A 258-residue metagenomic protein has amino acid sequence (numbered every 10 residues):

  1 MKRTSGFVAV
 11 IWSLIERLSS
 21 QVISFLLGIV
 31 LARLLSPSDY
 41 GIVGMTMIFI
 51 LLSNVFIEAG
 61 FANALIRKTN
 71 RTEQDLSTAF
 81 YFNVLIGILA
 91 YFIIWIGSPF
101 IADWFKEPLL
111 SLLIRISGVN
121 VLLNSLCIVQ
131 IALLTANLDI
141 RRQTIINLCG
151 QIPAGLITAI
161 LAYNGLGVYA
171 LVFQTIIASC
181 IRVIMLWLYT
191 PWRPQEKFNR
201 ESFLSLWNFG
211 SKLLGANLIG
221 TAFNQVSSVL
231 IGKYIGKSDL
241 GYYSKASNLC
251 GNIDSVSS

Functional and structural regions predicted by a protein language model:
M1-K2, G6, R141, I184-V229 (+1 more regions): Interhelical loop/hinge segments that connect adjacent transmembrane helices in multipass membrane
R3-F7, A64-E73, L123-C149, N164 (+3 more regions): Membrane-interface junctions at transmembrane-helix termini in multi-pass inner-membrane proteins
T4-S24, I42, T46, L51 (+4 more regions): Membrane-water interface segments that mark the loop-to-transmembrane alpha-helix transition
A9-R17, M47, N83, I116-S117 (+9 more regions): Residue-level signature of transmembrane alpha-helical cores of multipass secondary-active transporters and flippases
L26-L52, S111-L112, S205-F209, L213 (+1 more regions): Interfacial/gating helices of multi-pass transporter permease domains
L34-P37, E73, W104-E107, N137 (+3 more regions): Helix-loop interface residues and adjacent transmembrane-helix termini in multi-pass membrane transporters, primarily
R67-F82, Y242-S258: Specific pore-lining/lateral-gate transmembrane helices of multi-pass inner-membrane transport and insertion machines
S111-G118, I146-P191, N208-F209, A216 (+2 more regions): Hydrophobic alpha-helical transmembrane segments
